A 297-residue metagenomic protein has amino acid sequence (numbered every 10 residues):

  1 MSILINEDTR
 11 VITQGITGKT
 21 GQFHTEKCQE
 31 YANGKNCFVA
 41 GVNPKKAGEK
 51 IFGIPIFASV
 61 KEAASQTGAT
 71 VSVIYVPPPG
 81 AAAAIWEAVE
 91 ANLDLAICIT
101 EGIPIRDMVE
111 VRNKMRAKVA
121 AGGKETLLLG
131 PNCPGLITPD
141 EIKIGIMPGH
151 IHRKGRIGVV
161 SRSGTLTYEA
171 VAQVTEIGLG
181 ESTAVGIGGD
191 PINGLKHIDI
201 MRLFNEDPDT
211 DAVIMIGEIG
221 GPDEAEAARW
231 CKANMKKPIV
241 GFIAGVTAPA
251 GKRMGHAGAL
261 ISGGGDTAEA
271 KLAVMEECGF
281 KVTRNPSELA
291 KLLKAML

Functional and structural regions predicted by a protein language model:
M1-L297: Catalytic-core regions of core metabolic enzymes, especially those transforming organic acids/acyl-group intermediates
